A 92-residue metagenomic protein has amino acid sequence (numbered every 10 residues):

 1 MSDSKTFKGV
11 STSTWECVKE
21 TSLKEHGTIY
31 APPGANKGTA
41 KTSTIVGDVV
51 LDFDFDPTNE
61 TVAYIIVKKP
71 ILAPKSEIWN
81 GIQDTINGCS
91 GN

Functional and structural regions predicted by a protein language model:
M1-T21, E25-H26: Terminal, regulation- and interaction-focused segments at domain boundaries
T6-S11, T42, I66-K68: Short beta-strand-to-loop capping motifs
W15, D48, T61-A63: Residues in flexible loops and secondary-structure boundaries
K24-V50: Ser/Thr-rich, low-complexity intrinsically disordered terminal regions
A40-S43, G88-N92: Low-complexity, flexible helical/coil segments
L51-F55: Hydrophobic/aromatic beta-strand elements that line small-molecule binding cavities or substrate pockets in beta-rich
D56-E60: A short, structured loop/turn motif at beta-sheet edges
T61-G91: C-terminal structural segments of small proteins and small subunits
